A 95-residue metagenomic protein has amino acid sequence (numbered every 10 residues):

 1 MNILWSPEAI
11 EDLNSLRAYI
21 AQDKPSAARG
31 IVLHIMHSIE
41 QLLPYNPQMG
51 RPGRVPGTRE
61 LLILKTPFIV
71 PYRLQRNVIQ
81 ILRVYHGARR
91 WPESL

Functional and structural regions predicted by a protein language model:
M1, A18, H37, P67-F68 (+2 more regions): Residue-level marker of intrinsically disordered, low-complexity segments enriched for small/polar residues
N2-R59: Basic, Lys/Arg-enriched alpha-helical interface segments
L62-K65: A short catalytic or substrate-binding loop motif that flags glycine-/basic-rich loops and adjacent residues that bind
F68-I69, R73-L95: Enriched for short, Lys/Arg-rich terminal
